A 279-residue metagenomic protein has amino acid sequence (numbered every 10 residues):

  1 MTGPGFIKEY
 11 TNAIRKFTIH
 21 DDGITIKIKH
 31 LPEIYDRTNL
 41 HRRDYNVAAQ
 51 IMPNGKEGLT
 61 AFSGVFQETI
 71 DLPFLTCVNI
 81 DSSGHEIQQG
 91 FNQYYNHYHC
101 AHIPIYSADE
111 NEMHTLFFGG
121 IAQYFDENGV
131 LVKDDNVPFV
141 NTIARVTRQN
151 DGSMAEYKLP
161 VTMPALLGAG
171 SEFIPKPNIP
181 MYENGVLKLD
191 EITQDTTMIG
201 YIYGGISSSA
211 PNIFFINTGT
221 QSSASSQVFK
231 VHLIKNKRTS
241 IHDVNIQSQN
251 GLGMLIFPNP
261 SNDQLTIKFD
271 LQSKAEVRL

Functional and structural regions predicted by a protein language model:
M1-M52, K56: Aromatic- and glycine-enriched pocket-lining scaffold segments that form the walls of small-molecule binding clefts
M1-T2, G58-F66, H114-G129, Y201-S207 (+1 more regions): Glycine-centered tight turns/hairpins at beta-strand boundaries that repeat across beta-rich repeat domains
T2-G23, P73-H85, L131-G152, F215-N236: Beta-propeller blade signature
F17-T38, I80-Q93, G152-P160: Blade-edge beta-strand/turn elements of extracellular beta-propeller and related beta-sheet repeat scaffolds
L40-G55, N96-H114, P175-T196: Structural signature of eukaryotic scaffold interfaces centered on beta-propeller domains
H99-G170: C-terminal structural cap/anchor segments
S240-L271: Surface-exposed, proline-anchored Ser/Thr-rich loop/turn motifs
L271-V277: Short proline/glycine-enriched turn/loop motifs at strand-loop junctions of beta-rich domains
